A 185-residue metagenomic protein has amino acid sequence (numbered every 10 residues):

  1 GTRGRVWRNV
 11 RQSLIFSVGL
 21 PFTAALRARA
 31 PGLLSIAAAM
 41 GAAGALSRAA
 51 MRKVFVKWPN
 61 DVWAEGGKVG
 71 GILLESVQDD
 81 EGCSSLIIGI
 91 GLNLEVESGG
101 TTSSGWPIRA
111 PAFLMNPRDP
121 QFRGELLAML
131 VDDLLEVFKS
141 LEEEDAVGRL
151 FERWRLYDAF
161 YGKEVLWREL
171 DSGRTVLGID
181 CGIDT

Functional and structural regions predicted by a protein language model:
G1-G4, N9, S103-G105, T185: Proteins with a high burden of low-complexity, intrinsically disordered sequence enriched in S/T/G/P/A and R, requiring
T2-T23, L34-A38: DPxDG-like acidic metal-binding loop motif
T23-K53, A64-T185: Long, positively charged amphipathic alpha-helical accessory segments at protein N-termini or as interdomain linkers
V54-W58: General beta-strand structural signal in soluble alpha/beta enzymes
